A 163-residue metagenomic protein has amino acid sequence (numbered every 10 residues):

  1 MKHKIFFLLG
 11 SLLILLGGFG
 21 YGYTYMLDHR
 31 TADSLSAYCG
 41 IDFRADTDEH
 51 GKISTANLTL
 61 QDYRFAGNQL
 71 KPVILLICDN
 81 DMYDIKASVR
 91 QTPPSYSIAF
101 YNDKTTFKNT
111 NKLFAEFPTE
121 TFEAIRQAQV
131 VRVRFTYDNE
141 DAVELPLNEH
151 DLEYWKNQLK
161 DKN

Functional and structural regions predicted by a protein language model:
M1-G10: N-terminal Sec-pathway targeting helices
G10-G18: Hydrophobic membrane-insertion alpha-helices, especially the h-region of bacterial N-terminal signal peptides
G18-N163: A generic "folded-domain core" signal
